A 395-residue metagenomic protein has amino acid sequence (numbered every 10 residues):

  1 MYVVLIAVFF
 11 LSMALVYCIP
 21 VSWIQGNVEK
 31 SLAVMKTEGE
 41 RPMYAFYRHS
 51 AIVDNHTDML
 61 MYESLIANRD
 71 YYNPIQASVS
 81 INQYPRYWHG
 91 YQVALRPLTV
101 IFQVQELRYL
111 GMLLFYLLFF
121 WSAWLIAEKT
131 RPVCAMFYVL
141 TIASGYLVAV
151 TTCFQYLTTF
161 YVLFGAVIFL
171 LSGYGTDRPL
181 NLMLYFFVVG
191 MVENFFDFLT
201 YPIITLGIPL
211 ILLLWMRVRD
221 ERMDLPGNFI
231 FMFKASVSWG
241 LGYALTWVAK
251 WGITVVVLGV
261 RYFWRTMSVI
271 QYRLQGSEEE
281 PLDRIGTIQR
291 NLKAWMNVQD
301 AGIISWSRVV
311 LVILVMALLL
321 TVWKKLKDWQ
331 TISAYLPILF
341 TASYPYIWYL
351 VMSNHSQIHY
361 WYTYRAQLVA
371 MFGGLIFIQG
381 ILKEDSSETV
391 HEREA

Functional and structural regions predicted by a protein language model:
V93, V139-V162, G190-F195: Aromatic- and kink-enriched transmembrane "portal" helix at the membrane-lumen/periplasm boundary that abuts
V93-G111: Juxtamembrane segments of multi-pass membrane glycosylation machinery that transfer sugars from lipid-linked donors
M112-A135: Transmembrane-helix motifs of polytopic, lipid-linked glycan transferases
L171-L182, W215-I230, K324-W329, I378-A395: Membrane-interface junctions at the ends of membrane-embedded or membrane-associated helices
L182-P209, F231-L245: Membrane-interface alpha helices of multi-pass inner-membrane proteins
L225, L319-S343: Membrane-interface helix-loop-helix junctions at transmembrane boundaries of multi-pass membrane enzymes, predominantly
M232-A317: Membrane-lumen/periplasm interface segments of specific transmembrane helices in polyprenyl phosphate-linked
I358-I381: Hydrophobic/aromatic-rich transmembrane helices and adjacent perimembrane loops
